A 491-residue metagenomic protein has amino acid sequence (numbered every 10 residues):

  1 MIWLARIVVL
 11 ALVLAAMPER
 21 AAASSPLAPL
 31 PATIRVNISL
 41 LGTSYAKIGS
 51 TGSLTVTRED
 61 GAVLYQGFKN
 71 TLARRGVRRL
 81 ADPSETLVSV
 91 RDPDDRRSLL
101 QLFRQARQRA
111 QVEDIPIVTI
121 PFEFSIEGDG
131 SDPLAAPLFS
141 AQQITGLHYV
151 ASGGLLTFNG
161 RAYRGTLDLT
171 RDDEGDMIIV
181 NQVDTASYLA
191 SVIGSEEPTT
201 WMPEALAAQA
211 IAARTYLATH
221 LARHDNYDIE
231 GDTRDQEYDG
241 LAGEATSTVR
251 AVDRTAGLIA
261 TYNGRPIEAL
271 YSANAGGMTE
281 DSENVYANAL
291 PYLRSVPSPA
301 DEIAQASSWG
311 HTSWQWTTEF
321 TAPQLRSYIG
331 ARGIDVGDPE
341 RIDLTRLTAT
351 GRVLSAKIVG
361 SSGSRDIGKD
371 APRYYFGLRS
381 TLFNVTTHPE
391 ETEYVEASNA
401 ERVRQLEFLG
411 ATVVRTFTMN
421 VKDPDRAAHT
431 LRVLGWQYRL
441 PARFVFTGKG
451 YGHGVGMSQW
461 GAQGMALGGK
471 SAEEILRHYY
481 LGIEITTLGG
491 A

Functional and structural regions predicted by a protein language model:
I2-A491: Conserved, single-site charged/polar hotspot
